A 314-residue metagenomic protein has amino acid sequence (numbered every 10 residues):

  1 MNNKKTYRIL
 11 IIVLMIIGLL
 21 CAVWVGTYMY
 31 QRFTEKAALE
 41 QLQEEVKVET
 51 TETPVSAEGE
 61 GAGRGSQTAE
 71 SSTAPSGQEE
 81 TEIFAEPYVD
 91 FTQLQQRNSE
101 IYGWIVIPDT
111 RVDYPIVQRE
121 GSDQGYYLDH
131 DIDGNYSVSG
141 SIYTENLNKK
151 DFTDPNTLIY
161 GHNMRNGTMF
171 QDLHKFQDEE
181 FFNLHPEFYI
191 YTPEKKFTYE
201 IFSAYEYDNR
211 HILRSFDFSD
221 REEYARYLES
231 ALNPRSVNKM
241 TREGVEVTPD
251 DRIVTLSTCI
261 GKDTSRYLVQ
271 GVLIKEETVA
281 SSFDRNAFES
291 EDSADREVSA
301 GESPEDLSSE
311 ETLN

Functional and structural regions predicted by a protein language model:
M1-G18: N-terminal Sec-pathway targeting helices
G18-N314: Solvent-exposed, non-transmembrane regions of membrane-associated and secreted proteins
